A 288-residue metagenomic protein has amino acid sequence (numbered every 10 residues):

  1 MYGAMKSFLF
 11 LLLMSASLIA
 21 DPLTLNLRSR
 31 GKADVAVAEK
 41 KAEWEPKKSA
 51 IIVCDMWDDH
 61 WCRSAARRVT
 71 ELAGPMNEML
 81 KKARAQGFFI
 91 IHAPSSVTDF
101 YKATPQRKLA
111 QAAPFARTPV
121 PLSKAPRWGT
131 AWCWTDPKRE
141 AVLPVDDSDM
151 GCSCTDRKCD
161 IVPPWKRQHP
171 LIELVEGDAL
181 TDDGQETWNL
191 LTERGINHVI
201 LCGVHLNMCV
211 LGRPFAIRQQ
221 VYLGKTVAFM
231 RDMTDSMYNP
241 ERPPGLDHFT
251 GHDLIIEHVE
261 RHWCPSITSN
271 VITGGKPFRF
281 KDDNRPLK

Functional and structural regions predicted by a protein language model:
M1-A4, P214: Surface-exposed flexible segments
G3-L11: Sec-dependent signal peptide recognition, specifically the positively charged N-region followed immediately by
K6, F88-A93: Short secondary-structure capping/junction motifs at helix and strand boundaries
L11-A20: Hydrophobic h-region of N-terminal signal peptides that target proteins for export in Gram-negative bacteria
D21-A50, R67-V69, N77-K81, A85-G87 (+2 more regions): Active-site-adjacent betaalpha module
S49-S64: Acidic/histidine-rich, surface-exposed loop or edge segments in extracytoplasmic proteins
M56, H92-S95, R231: A cross-domain feature marking catalytic cores of carbohydrate-active enzymes and several ubiquitous metabolic/repair
L72: Aromatic/His-enriched, Gly/Pro-containing loop or helix-boundary segments that lie immediately adjacent to catalytic
